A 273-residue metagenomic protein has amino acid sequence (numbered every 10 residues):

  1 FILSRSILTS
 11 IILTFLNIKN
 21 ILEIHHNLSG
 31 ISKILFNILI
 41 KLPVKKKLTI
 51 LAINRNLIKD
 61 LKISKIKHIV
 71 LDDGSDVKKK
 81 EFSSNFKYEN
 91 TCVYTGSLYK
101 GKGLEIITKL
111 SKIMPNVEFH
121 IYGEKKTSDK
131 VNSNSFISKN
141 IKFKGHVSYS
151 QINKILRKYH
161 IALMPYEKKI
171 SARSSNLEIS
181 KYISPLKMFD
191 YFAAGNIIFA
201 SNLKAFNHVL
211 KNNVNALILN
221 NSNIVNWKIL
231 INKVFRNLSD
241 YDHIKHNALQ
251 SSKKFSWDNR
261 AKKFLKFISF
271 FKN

Functional and structural regions predicted by a protein language model:
I11, F15, L22, N27-I53: Membrane-proximal helix-turn-helix segments that form the acceptor-binding/catalytic region of lipid-linked
V44-E81: Donor nucleotide-sugar binding/catalytic pocket of nucleotide-sugar-dependent glycosyltransferases
L51, S75, K79, S84-K102 (+2 more regions): Conserved donor-binding/catalytic core segment of Leloir-type glycosyltransferases
K130-I161, S171: Nucleotide-activated donor-binding/catalytic signature segment of Leloir-type glycosyltransferases, i.e., the conserved
A162-M164, D190-A193, I197-A200: Short hydrophobic beta-strand element within catalytic cores of glycosyltransferases and related nucleotide-activated
P185, N212-N213, L217-I224, K233-L238: Conserved acidic donor-binding segment of nucleotide-sugar-dependent glycosyltransferases
K233, D240-K254, K266: A short, well-ordered alpha-helix in the C-terminal region of glycosyltransferases
K233-N237, W257-N273: C-terminal alpha-helical cap of glycosyltransferases
